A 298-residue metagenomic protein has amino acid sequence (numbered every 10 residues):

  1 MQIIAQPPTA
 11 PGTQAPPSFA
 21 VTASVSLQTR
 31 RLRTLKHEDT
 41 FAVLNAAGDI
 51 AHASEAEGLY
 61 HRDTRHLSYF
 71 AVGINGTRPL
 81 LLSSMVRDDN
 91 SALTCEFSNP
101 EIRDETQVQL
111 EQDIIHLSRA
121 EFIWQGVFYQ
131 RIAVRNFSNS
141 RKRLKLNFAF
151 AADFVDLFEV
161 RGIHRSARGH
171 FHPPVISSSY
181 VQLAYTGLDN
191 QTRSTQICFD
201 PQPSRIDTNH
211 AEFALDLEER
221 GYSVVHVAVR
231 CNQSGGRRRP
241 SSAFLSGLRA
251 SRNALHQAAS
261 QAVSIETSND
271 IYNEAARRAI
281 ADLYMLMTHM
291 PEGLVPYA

Functional and structural regions predicted by a protein language model:
Q2-G58, D104-Q107, E111-E219, A228 (+1 more regions): Polysaccharide-binding surfaces and accessory modules of carbohydrate-active proteins
T29-R31, D39-T40, A53-V108: A eukaryote-biased signal for short, well-structured alpha-helical docking elements
D89-D104, Y185-D189, A279-D282, M287: Membrane-interacting alpha-helical segments
Q257-A298: Substrate-binding groove/exosite segments of carbohydrate-active enzymes
